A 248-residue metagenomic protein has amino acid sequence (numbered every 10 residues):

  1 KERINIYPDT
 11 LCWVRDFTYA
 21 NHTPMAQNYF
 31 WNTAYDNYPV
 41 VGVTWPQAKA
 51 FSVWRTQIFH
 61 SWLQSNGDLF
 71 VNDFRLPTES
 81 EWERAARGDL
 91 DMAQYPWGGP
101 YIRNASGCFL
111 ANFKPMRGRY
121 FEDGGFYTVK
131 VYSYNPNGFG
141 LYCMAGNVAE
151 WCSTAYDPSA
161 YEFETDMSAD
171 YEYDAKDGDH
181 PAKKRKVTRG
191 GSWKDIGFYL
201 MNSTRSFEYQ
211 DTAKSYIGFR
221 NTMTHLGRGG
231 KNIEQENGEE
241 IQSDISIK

Functional and structural regions predicted by a protein language model:
E2-N202, G230-I247: Functional-site microenvironments in short loops/helix caps that host divalent-cation chemistry
D211-A213: Solvent-exposed, polar surface segments
S215-G230: Short, structured beta-strand segments at or near domain termini in extracellular proteins/domains
